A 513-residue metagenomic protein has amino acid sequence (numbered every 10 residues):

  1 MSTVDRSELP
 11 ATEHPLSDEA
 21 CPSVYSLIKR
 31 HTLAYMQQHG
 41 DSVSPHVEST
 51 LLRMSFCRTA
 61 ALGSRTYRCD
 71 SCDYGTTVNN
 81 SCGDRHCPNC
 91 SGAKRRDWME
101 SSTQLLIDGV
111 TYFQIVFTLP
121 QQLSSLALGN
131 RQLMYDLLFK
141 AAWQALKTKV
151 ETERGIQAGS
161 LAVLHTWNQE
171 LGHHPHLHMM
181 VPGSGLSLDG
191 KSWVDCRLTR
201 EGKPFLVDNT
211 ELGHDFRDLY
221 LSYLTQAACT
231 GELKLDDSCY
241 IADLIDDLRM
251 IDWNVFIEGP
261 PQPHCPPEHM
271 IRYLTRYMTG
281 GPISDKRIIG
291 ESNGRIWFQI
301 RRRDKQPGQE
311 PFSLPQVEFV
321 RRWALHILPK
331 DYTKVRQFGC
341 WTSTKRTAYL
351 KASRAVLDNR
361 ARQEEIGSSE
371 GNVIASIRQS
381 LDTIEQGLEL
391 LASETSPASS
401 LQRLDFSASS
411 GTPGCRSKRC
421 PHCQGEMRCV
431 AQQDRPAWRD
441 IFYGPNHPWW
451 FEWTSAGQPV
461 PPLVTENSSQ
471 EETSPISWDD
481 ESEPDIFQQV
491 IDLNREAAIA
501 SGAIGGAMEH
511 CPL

Functional and structural regions predicted by a protein language model:
M1-L513: Beta->alpha loop/short-helix hinge microenvironment recognizer with preference for catalytic Tyr/His contexts
